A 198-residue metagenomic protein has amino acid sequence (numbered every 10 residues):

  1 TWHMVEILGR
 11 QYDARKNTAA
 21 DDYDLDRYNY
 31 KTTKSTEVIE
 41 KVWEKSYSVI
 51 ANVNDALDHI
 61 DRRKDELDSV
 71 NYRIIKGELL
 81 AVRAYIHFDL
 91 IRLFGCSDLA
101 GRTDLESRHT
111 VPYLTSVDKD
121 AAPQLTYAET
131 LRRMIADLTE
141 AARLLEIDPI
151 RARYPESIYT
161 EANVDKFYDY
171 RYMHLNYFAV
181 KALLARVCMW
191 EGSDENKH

Functional and structural regions predicted by a protein language model:
T1-E6: Acidic, glycine-rich segments characteristic of secretory precursors and extracytoplasmic regions
A20-F94, D120-A128, R143-L145: Conserved, well-structured interaction surfaces
V70, F94-R132: Short coil/linker segments at helix-helix boundaries
I91-R92, C96-D98, P149, W190-E195: Short coil/turn linking the two alpha-helices of tandem helical-hairpin repeats
R153, Y177-F178, L183-H198: Aromatic-residue-lined binding/catalytic grooves and analogous aromatic/hydrophobic interfacial grooves in multimeric
